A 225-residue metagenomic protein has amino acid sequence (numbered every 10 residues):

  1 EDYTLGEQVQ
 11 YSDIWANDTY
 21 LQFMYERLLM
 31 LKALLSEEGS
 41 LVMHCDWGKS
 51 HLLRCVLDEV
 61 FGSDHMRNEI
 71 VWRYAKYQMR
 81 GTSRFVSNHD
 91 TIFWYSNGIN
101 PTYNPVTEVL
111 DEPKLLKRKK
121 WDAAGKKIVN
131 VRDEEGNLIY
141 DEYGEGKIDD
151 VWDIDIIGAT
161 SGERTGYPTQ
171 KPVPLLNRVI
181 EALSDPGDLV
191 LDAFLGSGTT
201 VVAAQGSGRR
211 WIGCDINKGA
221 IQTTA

Functional and structural regions predicted by a protein language model:
E1-T223: Core catalytic lobe of class I
